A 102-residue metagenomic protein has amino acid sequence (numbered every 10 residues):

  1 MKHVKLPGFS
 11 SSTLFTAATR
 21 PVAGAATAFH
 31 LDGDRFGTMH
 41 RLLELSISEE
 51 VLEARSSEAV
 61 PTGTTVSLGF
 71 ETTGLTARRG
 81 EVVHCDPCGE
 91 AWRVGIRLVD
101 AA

Functional and structural regions predicted by a protein language model:
M1-I47: N-terminal helix initiation/capping motif
G24-G33, G63-T76: Short conserved beta-strand and strand-loop elements enriched in small hydrophobics with frequent Asp/Gly
H40, T76-R78, W92: Short beta-strand segments
E44-S46, H84-D86, D100: A residue-level detector for short acidic-glycine micro-motifs
L52-A54, C88-D100: Short, solvent-exposed secondary-structure boundary/capping segments
R55-V60: Short, surface-exposed secondary-structure edge patches
R78-H84: Short beta-strand-centered aromatic/proline hotspots
